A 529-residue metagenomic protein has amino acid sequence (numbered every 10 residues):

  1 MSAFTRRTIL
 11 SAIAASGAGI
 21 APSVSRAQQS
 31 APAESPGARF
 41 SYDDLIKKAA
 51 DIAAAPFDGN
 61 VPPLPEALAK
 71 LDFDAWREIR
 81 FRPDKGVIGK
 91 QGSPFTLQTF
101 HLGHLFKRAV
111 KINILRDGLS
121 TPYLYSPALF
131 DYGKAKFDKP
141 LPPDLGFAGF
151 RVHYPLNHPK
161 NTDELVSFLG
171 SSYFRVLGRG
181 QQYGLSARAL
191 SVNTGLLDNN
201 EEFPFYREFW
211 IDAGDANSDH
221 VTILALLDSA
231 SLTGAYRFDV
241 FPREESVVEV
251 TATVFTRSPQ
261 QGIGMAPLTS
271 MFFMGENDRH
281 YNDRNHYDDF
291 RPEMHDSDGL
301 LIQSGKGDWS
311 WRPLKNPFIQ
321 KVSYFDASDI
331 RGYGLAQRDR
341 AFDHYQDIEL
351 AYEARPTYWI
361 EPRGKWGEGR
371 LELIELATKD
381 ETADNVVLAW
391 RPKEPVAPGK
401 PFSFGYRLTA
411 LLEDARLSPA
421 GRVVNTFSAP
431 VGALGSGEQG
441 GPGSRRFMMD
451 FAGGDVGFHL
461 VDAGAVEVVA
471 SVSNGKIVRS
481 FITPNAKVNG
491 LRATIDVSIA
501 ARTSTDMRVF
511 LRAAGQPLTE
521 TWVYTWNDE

Functional and structural regions predicted by a protein language model:
M1-S16: N-terminal secretory signal peptides and thylakoid transit peptides that target proteins across membranes
S25-A27: Boundary at the C-terminal end of the N-terminal hydrophobic targeting segment
S30-F73, R80-R82, F100, L350-E529: Terminal accessory/anchoring regions of large secretory-pathway or extracellular enzymes
P56-L196: Solvent-exposed N-terminal domain segments of exported/luminal and surface proteins
D74, S167-L169, Q181, Q261-S403 (+1 more regions): A contiguous, surface-exposed recognition patch within enzymatic or periplasmic domains that forms
S186-R243, R363, G367-E375, K379 (+1 more regions): Extended, loop-rich substrate-binding clefts of extracytoplasmic carbohydrate-active enzymes
A225-M274: Acidic, contiguous internal or C-terminal segments within carbohydrate-active enzymes that form a structured patch used
